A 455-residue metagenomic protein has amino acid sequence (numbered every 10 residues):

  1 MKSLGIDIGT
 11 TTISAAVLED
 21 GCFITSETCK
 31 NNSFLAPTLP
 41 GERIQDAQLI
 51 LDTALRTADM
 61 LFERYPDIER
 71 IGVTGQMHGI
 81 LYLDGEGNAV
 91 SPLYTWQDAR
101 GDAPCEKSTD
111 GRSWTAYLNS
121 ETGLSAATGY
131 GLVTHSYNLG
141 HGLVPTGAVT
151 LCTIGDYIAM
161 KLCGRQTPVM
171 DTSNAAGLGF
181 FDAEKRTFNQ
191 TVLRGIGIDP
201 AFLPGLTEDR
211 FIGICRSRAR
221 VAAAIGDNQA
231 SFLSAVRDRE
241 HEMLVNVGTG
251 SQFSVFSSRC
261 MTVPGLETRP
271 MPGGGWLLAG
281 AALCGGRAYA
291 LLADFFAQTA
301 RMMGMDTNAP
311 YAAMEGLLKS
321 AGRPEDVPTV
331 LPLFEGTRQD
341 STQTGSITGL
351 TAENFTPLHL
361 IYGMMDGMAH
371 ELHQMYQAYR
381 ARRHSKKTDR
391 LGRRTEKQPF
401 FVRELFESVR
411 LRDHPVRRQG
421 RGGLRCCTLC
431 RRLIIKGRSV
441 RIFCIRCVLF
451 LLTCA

Functional and structural regions predicted by a protein language model:
M1-P92, A103, R194, P204 (+5 more regions): N-terminal glycine/serine-rich phosphate-binding loop of ATP-dependent small-molecule kinases, especially carbohydrate
L4-G5, V17, T109-T128, V133-T167 (+6 more regions): Active-site core segments that coordinate phosphate-bearing ligands/cofactors across diverse enzyme families
N32-P37, S173, R269-M271: Short glycine/proline- and charge-enriched loop/turn segments that cap or connect secondary-structure elements
E63-T95, T122-G129, A159-D182, G213-I214: Short beta-strand-loop/turn "lid" adjacent to the catalytic site in phosphate-handling enzymes
D98: Carbohydrate-associated surface elements
L206-I212: Gly/charged, well-structured mid-domain segments that form the phosphate/adenylate-handling core of ATP-dependent
